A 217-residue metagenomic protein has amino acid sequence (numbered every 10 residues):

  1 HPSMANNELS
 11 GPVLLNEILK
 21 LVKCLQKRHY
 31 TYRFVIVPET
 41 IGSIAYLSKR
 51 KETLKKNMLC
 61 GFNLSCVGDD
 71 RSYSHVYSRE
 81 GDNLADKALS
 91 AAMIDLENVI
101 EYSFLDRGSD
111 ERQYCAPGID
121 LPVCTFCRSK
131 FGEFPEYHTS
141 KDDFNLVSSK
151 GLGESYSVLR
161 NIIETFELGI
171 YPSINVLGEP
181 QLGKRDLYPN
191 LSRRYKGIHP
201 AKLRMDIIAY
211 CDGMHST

Functional and structural regions predicted by a protein language model:
H1-D86, A92, L96-A116: Acidic/histidine-rich catalytic neighborhood of metal-dependent amide-processing enzymes
Y77-R204, M214: Active-site-adjacent substrate-binding region of metalloamidase/peptidase-like peptide-processing proteins
I208-T217: Short capping segments at the starts of secondary-structure elements
